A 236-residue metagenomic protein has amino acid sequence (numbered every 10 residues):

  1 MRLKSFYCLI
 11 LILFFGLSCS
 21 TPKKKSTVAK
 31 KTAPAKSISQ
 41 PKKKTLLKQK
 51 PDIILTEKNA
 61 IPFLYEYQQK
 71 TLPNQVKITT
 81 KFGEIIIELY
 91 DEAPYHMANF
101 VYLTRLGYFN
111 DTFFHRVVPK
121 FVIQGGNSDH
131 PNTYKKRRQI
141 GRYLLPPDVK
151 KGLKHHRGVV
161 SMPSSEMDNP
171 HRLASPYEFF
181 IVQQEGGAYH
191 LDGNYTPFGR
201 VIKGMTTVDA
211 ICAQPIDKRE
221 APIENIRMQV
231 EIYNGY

Functional and structural regions predicted by a protein language model:
M1-Y7: Bacterial N-terminal signal peptides that target proteins for export
C8-G16: Bacterial N-terminal signal peptides
C19-Y236: Cyclophilin-like peptidyl-prolyl cis-trans isomerases
